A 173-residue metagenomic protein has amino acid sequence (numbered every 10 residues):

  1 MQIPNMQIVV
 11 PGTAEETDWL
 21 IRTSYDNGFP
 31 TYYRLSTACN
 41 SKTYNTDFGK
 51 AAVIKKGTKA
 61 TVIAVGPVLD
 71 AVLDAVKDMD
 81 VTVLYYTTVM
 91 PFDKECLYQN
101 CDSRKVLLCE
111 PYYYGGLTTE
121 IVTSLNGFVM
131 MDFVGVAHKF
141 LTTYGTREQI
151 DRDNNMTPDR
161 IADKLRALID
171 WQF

Functional and structural regions predicted by a protein language model:
M1-D26, I161-K164: Conserved thiamine diphosphate
P4-N5, G28, D80, D102: Residue-level detector of structured alpha->beta connecting loops
Q7-I8, T31, V106-L107: Hydrophobic beta-strand scaffold residues
T17-F48: Catalytic domains of riboflavin
S36-F173: Thiamine diphosphate
